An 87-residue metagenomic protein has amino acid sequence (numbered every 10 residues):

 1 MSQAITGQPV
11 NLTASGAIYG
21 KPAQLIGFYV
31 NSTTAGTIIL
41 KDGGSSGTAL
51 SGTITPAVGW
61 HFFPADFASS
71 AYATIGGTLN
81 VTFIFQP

Functional and structural regions predicted by a protein language model:
M1-K21, G76-P87: C-terminal interaction-tip segments
T13-S15, A57-G59, A68-S70, T78: Tight coil/turn sites that cap or link beta-strands
S15-T33: Short, surface-exposed binding/anchoring microloops in extracellular/periplasmic proteins
I26-F28, P64-T78: Noncatalytic modules at the cell exterior or secretory-pathway interfaces, chiefly beta-strand-rich lectin/adhesion
S32, D42, I75-G77: Residues on the solvent-exposed faces and adjacent turns of beta-rich solenoids used to engage binding targets
T34-L50, T82-Q86: Short, surface-exposed beta-strand/strand-loop-strand elements in extracellular ectodomains
G47-A68: Glycine-rich strand-loop-strand elements at beta-sheet edges
